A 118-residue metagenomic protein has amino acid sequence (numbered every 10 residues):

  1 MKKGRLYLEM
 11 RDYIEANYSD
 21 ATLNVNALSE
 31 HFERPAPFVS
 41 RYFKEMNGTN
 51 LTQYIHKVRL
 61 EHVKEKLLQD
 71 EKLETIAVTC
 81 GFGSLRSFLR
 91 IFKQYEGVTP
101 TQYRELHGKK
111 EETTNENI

Functional and structural regions predicted by a protein language model:
M1-R5, E9, R34, V58: A generic alpha-helix signature
K2, E9-L23, F43, N47 (+3 more regions): Basic, amphipathic alpha-helical hairpins
K2, R90-I118: …primarily DNA-binding HTH/wHTH and HhH modules…
D12, E45-G83, L106-I118: Terminal helix-turn-helix DNA-binding modules in bacterial transcription factors
N26-Y54, A77-Q102: Basic/polar phosphate-binding segments, predominantly the helix-turn-helix DNA-binding elements of transcriptional
